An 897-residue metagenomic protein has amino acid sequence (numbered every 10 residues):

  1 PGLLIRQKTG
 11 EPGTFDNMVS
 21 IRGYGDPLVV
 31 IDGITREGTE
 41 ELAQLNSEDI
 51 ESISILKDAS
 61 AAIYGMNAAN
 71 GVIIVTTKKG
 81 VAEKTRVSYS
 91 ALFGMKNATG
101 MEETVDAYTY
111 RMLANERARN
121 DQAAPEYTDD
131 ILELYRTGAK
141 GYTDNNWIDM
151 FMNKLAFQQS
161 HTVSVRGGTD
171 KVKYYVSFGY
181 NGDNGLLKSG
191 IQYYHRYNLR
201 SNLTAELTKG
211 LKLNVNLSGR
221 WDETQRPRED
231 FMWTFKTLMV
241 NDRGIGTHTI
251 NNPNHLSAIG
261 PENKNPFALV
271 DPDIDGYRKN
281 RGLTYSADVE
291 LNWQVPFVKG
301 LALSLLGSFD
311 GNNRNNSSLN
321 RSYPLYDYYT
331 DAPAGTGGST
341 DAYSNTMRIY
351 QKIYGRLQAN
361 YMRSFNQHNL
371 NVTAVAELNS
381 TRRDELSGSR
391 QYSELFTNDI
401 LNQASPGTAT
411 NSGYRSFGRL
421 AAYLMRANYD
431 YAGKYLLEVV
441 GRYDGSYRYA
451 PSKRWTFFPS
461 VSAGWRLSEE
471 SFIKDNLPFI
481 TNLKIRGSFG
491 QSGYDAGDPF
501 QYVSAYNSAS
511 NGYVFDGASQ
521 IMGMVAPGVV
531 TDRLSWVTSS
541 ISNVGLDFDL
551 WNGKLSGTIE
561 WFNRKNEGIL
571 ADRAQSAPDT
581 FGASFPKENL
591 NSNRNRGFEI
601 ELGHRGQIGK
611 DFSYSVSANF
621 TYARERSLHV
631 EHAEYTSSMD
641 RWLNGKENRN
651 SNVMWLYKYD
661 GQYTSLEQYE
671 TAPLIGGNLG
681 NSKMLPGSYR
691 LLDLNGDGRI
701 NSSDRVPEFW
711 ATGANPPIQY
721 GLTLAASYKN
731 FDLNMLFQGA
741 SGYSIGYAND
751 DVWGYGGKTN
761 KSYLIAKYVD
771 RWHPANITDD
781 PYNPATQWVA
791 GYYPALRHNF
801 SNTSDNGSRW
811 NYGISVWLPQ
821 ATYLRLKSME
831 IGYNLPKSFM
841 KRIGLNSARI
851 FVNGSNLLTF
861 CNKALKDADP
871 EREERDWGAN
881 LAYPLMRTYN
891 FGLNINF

Functional and structural regions predicted by a protein language model:
P1-R6, E11-G13, N17, P27 (+8 more regions): Residues embedded in well-ordered regular secondary structure
G2, M18, P27, D32-S60: Short acidic/polar hinge/loop motifs at secondary-structure boundaries that mediate gating or recognition
L3, L28, R36-G38, A59-I63 (+9 more regions): Short beta-strands and strand-coil junctions in structured, solvent-facing domains, enriched
L3-T14, N46-S47, G65-A69, Q192-Y193 (+3 more regions): Short, glycine-/polar-rich solvent-exposed loops and beta-turns at beta-strand/coil boundaries
S88-A139, Q501, R605-A714, V752-Y793: Conserved small-residue
N202-W221, P227-M232, T237-V240, H255-N320 (+3 more regions): Extracellular/periplasmic, surface-exposed regions of secreted and cell-surface proteins
T247-A258, P266, V270, P406-G407 (+2 more regions): Extracytoplasmic gating/loop element in the C-terminal half of outer-membrane beta-barrel translocons and assembly
A711-A748: Glycine-rich, aromatic-lined ligand/substrate-binding cores of catalytic and carbohydrate-binding domains
